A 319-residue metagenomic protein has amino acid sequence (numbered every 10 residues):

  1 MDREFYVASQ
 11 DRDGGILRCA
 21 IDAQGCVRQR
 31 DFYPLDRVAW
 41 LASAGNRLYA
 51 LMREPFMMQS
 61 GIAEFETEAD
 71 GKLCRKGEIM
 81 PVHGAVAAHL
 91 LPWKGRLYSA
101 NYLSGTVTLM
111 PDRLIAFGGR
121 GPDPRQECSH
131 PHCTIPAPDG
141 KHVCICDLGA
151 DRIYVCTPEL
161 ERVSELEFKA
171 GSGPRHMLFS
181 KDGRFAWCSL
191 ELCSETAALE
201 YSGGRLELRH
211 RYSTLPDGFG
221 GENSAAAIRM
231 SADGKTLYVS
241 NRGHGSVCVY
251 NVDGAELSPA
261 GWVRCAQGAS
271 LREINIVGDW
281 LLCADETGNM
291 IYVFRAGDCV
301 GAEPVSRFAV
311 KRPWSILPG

Functional and structural regions predicted by a protein language model:
M1, S43-G45, P92-K94, P138-G140 (+3 more regions): Residue-level detector of Asp-centered blade-edge/turn motifs that repeat once per structural unit in beta-propeller
V7-D11, A50-F56, S99-L103, A137 (+5 more regions): Conserved beta-strand positions in repeat-built beta-propeller and related beta-rich domains
A23-R30, A69-G77, P111-L114, E159-S164 (+3 more regions): Beta-strand initiation motifs
Q29-P92: Blade-loop segments of beta-propeller domains
D31-D36, I79-H83, P124-C128, L166-A170 (+3 more regions): Surface loop/turn motifs at the tips and blade-to-blade linkers of beta-strand repeat domains
L73-C133: Asp-box/WD-like beta-propeller blade repeats and closely related beta-sheet repeat scaffolds
N223-A255, V263-C283: Loop/turn-rich, solvent-exposed surfaces of beta-rich toroidal or solenoidal domains
